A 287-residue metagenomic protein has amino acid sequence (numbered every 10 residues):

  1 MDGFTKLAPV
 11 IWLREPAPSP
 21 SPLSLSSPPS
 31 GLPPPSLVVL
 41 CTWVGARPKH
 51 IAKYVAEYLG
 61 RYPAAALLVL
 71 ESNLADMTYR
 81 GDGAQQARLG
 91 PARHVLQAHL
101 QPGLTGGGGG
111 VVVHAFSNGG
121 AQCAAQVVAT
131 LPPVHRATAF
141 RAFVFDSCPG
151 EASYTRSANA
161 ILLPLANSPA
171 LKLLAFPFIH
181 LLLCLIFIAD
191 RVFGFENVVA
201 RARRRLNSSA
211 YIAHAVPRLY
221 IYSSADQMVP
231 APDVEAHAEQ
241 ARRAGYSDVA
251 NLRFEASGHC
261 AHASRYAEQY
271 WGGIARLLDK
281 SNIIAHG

Functional and structural regions predicted by a protein language model:
D2-M77, S224, P230: Short, surface-exposed "cap/lid" segments of acyl-processing enzymes
P29-P34, F176-I274, S281: Serine-hydrolase catalytic core
E71-A75, P149, S257: Short beta-to-alpha linker loops that shape the active-site pocket of alpha/beta-hydrolase fold enzymes
R80-G103, V111: Alpha/beta-hydrolase active-site loop
V111-S117, F143, Y220: Conserved alpha/beta-hydrolase fold motif
Q122-P133, F143: Short glycine-enriched nucleophile-adjacent loop and the immediately C-terminal alpha-helix near the catalytic center
A139, F143-N197: Hydrolase active-site cap/lid region
S281-G287: Alpha/beta-hydrolase-fold serine-hydrolase catalytic core, especially in secreted/extracellular enzymes
